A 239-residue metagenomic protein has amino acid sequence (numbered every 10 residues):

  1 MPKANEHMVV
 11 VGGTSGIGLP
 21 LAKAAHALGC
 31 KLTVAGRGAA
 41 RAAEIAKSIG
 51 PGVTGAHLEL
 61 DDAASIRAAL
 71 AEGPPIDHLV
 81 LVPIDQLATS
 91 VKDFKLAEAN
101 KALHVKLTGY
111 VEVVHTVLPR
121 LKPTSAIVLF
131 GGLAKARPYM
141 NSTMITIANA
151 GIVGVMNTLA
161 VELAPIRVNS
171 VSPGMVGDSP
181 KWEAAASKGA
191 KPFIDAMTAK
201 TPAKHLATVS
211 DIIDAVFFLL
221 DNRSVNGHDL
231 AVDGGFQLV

Functional and structural regions predicted by a protein language model:
T14, A22: N-terminal Rossmann NAD(P)H-binding glycine-rich loop of SDR-like oxidoreductase domains
L28-E44: Conserved glycine-rich Rossmann-like NAD(P)H-binding loop of the short-chain dehydrogenase/reductase
S48-A64: Rossmann-fold cofactor-recognition segment
V80, V128-F130, V168-V171, K181 (+1 more regions): Hydrophobic structural elements of the Rossmann-like NAD(P)H-binding subdomain that define the short-chain
V80-T89, G234-G235: Conserved NAD(P)H cofactor-binding loop of Rossmann-fold oxidoreductase domains
K92-D93, A99-L107, V111-V114, T124-A164 (+1 more regions): Catalytic loop of short-chain dehydrogenase/reductase
V176-K200: A glycine/serine/threonine-rich, flexible loop-to-helix segment that serves as the NAD(P) cofactor-binding "lid"
H205-V232, Q237: C-terminal substrate-recognition "lid" of short-chain dehydrogenase/reductases
